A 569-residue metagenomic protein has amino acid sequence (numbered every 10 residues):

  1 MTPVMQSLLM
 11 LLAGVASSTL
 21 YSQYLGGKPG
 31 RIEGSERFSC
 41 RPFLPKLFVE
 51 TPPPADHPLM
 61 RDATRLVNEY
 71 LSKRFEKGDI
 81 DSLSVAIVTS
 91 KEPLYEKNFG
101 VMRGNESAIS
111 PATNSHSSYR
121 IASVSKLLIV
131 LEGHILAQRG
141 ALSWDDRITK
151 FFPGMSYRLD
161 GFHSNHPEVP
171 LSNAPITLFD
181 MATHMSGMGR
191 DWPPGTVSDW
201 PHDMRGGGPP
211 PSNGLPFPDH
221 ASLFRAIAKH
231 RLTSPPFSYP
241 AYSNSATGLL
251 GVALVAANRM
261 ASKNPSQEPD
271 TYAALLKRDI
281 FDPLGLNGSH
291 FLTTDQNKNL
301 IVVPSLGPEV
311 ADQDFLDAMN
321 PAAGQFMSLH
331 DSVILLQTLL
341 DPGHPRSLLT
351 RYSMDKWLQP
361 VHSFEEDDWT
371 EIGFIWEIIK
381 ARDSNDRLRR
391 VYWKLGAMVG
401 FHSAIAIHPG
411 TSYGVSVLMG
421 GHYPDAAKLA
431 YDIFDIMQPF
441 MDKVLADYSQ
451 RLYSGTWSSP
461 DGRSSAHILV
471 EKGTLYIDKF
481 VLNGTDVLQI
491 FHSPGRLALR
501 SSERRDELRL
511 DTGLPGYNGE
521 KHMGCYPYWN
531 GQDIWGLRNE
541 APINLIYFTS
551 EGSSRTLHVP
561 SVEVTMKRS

Functional and structural regions predicted by a protein language model:
P3-N98, H116, A257, K263-S266 (+3 more regions): Catalytic loop of the DD-peptidase/beta-lactamase superfamily, centered on the K-T-G motif and neighboring
H57-Y119, Q138-D145, S156-P167, R225-T233: Short, conserved catalytic-motif segment at the N-terminal edge
R65, L71, K91, R120-I148 (+4 more regions): Active-site SXXK
V85, D145-R147, P193, F291: Residue-level detector of family-conserved "landmark" positions at structurally sensitive sites
E92, R103, L159-V399, S403-A404: Short, surface-exposed loop or secondary-structure junction motifs that flank catalytic or metal-binding residues
A108, L131, D180: Pocket-flanking alpha-helical
S110, S118-I121, R139-A141, N173 (+4 more regions): Short basic coil micro-motifs at the edges of alpha-helical modules that engage polyanionic partners
F151: Intrinsically disordered, low-complexity terminal tails/loops enriched in metal-binding residues
